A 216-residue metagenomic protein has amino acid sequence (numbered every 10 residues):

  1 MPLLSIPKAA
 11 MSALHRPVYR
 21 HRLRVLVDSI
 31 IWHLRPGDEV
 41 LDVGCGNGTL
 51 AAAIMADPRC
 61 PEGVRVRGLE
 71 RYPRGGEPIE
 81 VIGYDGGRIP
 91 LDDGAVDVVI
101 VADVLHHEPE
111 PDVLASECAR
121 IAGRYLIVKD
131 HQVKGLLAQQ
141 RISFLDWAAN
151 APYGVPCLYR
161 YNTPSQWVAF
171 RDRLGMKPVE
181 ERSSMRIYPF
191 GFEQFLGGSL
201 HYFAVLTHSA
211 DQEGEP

Functional and structural regions predicted by a protein language model:
M1-D28: Class I SAM-dependent methyltransferase Rossmann-like catalytic core, especially the SAM/SAH-binding loop
G37-G46: Conserved class I S-adenosyl-L-methionine
N47-R88: Class I SAM-dependent methyltransferase SAM/SAH-binding core
A51-A52, H131-E193: C-terminal alpha-helical "lid/dimerization" subdomain adjacent to the S-adenosyl-L-methionine
V81, S143, P178-P216: A C-terminal cap/extension of S-adenosyl-L-methionine-dependent methyltransferases that defines the acceptor-substrate
I100: A conserved beta-strand element that flanks and buttresses the S-adenosyl-L-methionine
E108-C118: A short, conserved alpha-helix within the catalytic core of class I
R124-H131: Conserved beta-strand signature within the Rossmann-like core of class I S-adenosyl-L-methionine
